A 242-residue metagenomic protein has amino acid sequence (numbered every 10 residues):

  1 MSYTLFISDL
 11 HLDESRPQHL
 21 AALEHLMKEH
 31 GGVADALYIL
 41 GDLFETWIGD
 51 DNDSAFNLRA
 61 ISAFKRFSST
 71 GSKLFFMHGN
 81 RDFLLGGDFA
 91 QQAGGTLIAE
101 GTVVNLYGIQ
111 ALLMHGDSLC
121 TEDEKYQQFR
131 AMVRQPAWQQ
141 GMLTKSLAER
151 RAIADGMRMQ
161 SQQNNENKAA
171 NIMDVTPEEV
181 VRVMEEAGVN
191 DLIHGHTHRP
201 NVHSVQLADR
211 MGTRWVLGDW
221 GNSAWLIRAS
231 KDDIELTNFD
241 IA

Functional and structural regions predicted by a protein language model:
S2-Y3, L12-L106: Core catalytic region of metal-dependent phosphoesterases/phosphodiesterases, especially metallo-beta-lactamase-like
D9, L37, D42, F64 (+5 more regions): Divalent metal-coordination and catalytic microenvironments
L10-D13, L119: Short histidine/acidic/glycine/proline-rich micro-motifs that form metal- and phosphate-coordinating active-site loops
E24, D240-A242: A structural signal for the main folded, soluble domain(s) of proteins
Q92-A99, L112, D117, D123-Q128 (+1 more regions): Conserved beta-sheet core of the metallophosphoesterase superfamily
V103-L106, N222, A242: A short acidic, often aromatic-flanked loop/helix-cap motif at beta-alpha or helix-coil junctions that lines enzyme
M114-V175: Active-site-proximal loop/helix segment associated with metal-binding centers of metalloenzymes
